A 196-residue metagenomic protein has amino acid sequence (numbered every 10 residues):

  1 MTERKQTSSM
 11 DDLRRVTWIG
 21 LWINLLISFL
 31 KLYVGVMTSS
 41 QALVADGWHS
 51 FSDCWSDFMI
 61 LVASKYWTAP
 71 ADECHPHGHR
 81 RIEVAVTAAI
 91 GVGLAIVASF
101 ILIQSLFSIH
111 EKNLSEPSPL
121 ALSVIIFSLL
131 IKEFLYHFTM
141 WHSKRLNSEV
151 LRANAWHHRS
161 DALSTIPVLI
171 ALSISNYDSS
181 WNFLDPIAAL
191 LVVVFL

Functional and structural regions predicted by a protein language model:
M1-L196: Alpha-helical transmembrane cores and adjacent cytosolic helix/loop segments of polytopic membrane transporters
